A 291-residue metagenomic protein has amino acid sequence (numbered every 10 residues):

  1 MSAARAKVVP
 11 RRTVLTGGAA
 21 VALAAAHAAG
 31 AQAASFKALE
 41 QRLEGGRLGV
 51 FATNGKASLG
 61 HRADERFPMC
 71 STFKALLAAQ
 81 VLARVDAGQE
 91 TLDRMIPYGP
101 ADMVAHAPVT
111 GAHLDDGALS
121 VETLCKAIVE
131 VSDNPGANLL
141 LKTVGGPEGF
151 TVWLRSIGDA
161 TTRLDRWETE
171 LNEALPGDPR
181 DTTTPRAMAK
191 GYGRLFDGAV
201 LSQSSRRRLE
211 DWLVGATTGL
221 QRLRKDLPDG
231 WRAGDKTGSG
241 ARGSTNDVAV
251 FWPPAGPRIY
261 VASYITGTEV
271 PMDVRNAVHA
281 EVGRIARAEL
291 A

Functional and structural regions predicted by a protein language model:
M1-V9, A22-H27: N-terminal secretory signal peptides
A3-T16, Q32-L39, T143, P147 (+3 more regions): Structured C-terminal helix/loop/strand segments within mature extracytoplasmic catalytic/sensor domains
A29-P68: Beta-lactamase-like hydrolase cores
L43, A79-Q89, P100, V129-S132 (+7 more regions): Sec/Tat-exported extracytoplasmic proteins
R47, N138-Y192, F196-D197: Mid-domain, small-residue-enriched loop/turn segments at the edges of structured enzyme/sensor domains
P68-I96, V261: Active-site SXXK
A87-H113: Short, glycine/proline-biased beta-turn/loop segments that scaffold the active-site neighborhood
M103-L140, P147: Conserved catalytic neighborhood of penicillin-recognizing serine enzymes
